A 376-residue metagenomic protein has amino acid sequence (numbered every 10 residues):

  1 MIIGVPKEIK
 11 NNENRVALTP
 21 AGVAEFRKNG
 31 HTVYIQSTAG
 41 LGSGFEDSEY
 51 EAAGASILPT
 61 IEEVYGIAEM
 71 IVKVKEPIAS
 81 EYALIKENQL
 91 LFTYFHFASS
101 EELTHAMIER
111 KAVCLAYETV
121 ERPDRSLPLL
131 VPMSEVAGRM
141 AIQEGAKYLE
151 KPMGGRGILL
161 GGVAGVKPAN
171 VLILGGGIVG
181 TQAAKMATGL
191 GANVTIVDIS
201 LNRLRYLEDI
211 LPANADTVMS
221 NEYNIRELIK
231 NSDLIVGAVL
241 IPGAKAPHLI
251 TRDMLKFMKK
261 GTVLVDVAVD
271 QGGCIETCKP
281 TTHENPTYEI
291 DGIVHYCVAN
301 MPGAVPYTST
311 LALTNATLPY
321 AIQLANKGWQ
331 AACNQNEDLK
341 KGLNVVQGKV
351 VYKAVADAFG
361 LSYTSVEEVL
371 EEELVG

Functional and structural regions predicted by a protein language model:
I2, E8, P77-A169, V298-N300: Glycine/serine-rich phosphate-binding loop and adjoining beta1-alpha1 elements at the start of nucleotide-handling
I2-R110: An N-terminal-biased, well-structured beta-alpha scaffold segment characteristic of Rossmann-like dinucleotide-binding
P6-G42, P152-L240: Glycine-rich phosphate/diphosphate-binding loop of Rossmann-like nucleotide-binding domains
V23, D47, T104, I142 (+5 more regions): Generic hydrophobic/aromatic pocket-lining and core-packing "Φ" positions
E69, K75-E76, F95-H96, N221 (+3 more regions): Short glycine-/small-residue-rich Rossmann-like dinucleotide-binding loops
E118-E144, Y148-L159, V269, C274-G376: Adenosine-phosphate binding glycine-rich loop
D209-D291: Rossmann-like adenosine-cofactor binding region
